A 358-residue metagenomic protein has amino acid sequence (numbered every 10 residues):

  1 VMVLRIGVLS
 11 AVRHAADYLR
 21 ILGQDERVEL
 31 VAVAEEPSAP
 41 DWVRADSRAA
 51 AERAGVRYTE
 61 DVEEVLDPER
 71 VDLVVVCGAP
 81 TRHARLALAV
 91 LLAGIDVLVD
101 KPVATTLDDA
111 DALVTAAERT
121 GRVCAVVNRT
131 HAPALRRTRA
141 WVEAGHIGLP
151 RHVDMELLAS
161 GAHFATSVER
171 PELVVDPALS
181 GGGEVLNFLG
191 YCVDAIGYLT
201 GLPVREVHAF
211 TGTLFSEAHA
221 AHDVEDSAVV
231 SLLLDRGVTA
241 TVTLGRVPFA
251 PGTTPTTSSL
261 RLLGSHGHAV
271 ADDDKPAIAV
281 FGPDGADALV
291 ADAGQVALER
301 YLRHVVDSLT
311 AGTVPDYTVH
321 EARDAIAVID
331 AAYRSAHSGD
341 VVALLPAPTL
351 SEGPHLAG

Functional and structural regions predicted by a protein language model:
V1, V8, L73-V75, D111 (+2 more regions): C-terminal helix-rich "cap/oligomerization" subdomain common to oxidoreductases
V1-R53: N-terminal Rossmann-like dinucleotide-binding module
S38-V43, D292-R303: Active-site loop of classical SDR/Rossmann-like NAD(P)-dependent oxidoreductases, centered on the catalytic Tyr-X3-Lys
V56-A116: Beta-loop-alpha module in the N-terminal Rossmann-like domain of NAD(P)-dependent dehydrogenases, especially those
E60, V99, C124-V126, A271: Hydrophobic residues in well-ordered beta-strands that form the structural core
A112-R129, L149-V153: Rossmann-fold dehydrogenase core element
H131-A220, G339: Predominantly a Rossmann-like dinucleotide-binding segment in NAD(P)-dependent oxidoreductases
N187, V193-K275, L302-L309, S351-G358: Contiguous beta-strand/loop segments that form the cofactor/metal-binding neighborhood of enzyme cores
